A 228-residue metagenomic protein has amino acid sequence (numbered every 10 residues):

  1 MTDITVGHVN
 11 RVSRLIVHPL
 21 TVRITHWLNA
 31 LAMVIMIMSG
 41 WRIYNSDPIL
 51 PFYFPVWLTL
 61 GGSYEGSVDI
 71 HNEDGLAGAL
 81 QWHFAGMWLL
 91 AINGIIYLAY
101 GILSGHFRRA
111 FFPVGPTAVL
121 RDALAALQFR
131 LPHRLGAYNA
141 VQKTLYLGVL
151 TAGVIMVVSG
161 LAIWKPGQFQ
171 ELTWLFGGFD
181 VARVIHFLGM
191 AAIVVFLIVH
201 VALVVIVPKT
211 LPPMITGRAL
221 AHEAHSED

Functional and structural regions predicted by a protein language model:
M1-D228: Membrane-embedded alpha-helical bundles that constitute the cytochrome b-like, heme-associated redox core of multi-pass
